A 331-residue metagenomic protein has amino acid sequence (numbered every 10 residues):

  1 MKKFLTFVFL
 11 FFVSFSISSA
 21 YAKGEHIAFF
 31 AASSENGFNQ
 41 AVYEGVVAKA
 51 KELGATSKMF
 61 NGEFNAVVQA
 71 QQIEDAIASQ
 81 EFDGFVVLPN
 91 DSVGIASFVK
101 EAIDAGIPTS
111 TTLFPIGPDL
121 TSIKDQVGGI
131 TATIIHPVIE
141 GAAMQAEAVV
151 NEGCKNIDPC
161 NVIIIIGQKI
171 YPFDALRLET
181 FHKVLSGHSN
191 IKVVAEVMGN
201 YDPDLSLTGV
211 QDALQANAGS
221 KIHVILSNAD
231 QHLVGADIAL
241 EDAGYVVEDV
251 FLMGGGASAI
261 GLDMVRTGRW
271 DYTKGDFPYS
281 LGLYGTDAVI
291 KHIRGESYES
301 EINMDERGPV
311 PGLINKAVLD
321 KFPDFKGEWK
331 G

Functional and structural regions predicted by a protein language model:
F7-S16: Bacterial N-terminal signal peptides
E25, I165-K169, V184, F277-G331: Hinge/cleft segment of the Venus flytrap/periplasmic-binding protein
E25-K49, L53, S57-E74, S79 (+3 more regions): Extracytoplasmic "Venus flytrap"
F38-L53, G141-A148, P172-I191, G209 (+1 more regions): Short, solvent-exposed amphipathic alpha-helices that sit in or adjacent to ligand/effector-binding or catalytic
K51-E63, N161-I164, L185-P203: Short beta-strand elements in bilobed, periplasmic/extracellular small-molecule ligand-binding domains
Q69, A132-C160, S206, A257-G261 (+1 more regions): Hydrophobic alpha-helical segments within soluble ligand-binding/sensing domains
D83-I107, F181, V194-A195, G199-D263: Hydrophobic alpha-helical
F98-E140, S258-R266: Flexible loop/hinge segments that line or gate small-molecule binding clefts
